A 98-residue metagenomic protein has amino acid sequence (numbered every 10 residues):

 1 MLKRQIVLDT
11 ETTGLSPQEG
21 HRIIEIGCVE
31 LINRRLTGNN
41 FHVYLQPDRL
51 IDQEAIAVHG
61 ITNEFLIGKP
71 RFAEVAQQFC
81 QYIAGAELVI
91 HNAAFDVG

Functional and structural regions predicted by a protein language model:
M1-G98: Conserved non-catalytic scaffold segment of RNase H-like nuclease domains
